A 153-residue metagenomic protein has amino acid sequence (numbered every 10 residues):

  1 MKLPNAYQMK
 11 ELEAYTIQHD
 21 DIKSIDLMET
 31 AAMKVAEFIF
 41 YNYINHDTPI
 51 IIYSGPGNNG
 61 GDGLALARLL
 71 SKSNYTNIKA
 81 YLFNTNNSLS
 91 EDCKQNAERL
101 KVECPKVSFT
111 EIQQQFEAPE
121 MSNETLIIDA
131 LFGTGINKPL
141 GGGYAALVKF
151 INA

Functional and structural regions predicted by a protein language model:
M1-N45: Positively charged, low-complexity intrinsically disordered leader regions
K2-P4, I44-A153: Glycine-rich phosphate/dinucleotide-binding loop and adjoining beta-alpha-beta core of small-molecule
